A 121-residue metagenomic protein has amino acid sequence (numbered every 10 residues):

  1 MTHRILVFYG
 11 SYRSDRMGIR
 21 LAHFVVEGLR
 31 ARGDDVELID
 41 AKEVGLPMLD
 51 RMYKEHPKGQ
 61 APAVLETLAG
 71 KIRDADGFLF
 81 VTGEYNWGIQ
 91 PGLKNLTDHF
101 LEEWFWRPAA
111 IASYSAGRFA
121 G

Functional and structural regions predicted by a protein language model:
M1-T82, W87-H99: N-terminal beta1-alpha1-beta2 submodule of the flavodoxin-like/Rossmannoid cofactor-binding fold
F100-W106: Short, conserved loop/helix-junction motifs that constitute active-site signature segments in enzyme catalytic cores
P108-G121: Short, glycine-/small-residue-rich phosphate/pyrophosphate-handling segment
